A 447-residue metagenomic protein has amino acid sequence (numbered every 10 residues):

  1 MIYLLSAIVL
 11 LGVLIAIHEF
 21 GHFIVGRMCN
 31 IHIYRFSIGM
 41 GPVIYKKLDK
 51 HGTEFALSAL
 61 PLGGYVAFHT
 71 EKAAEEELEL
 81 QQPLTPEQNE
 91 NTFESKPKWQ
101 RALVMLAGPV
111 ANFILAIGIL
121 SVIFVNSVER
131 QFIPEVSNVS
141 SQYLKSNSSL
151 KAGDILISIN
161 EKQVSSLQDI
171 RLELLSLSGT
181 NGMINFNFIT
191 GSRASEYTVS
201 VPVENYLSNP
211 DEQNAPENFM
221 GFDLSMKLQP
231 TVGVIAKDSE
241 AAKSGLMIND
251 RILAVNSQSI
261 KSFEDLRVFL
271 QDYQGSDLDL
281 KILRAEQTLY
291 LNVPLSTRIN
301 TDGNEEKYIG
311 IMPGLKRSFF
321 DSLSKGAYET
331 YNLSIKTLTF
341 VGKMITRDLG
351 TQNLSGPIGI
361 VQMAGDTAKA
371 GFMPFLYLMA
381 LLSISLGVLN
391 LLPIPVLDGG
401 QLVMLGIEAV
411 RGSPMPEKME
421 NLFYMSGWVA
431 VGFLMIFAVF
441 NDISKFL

Functional and structural regions predicted by a protein language model:
I2-Q82, L389-R411: Small-residue-rich helix-interface/hinge motifs
L4-I8, A102-L103, I114, F375-M379: Hydrophobic alpha-helical transmembrane segments
L11-I15, A67, N112, A116 (+2 more regions): Alpha-helical transmembrane segments of multi-pass membrane proteins
I24-V25, C29, I33, I123-Q131 (+3 more regions): Membrane-interfacial segments
G64, F68, A73-E75, Q81-S141 (+3 more regions): Internal alpha-helical transmembrane segments
E87-W99, E217-L253, Q258-V388, G400-S426 (+1 more regions): Functional transmembrane alpha-helices
V104-S137, L172-S176, G182-A236, D279 (+1 more regions): PDZ/PDZ-like peptide-tail recognition elements
S140-I155, D169-E173, K237-D250, V268-F269: PDZ/PDZ-like domain micro-motif
